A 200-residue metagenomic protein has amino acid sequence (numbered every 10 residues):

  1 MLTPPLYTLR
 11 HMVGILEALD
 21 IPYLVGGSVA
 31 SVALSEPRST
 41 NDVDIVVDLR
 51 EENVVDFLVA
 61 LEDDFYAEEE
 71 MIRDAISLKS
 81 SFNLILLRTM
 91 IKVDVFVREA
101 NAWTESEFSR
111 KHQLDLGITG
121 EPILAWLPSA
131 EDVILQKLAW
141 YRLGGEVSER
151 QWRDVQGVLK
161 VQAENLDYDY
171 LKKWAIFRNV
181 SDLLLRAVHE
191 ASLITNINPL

Functional and structural regions predicted by a protein language model:
M1-L200: Compositionally biased terminal segments of proteins
